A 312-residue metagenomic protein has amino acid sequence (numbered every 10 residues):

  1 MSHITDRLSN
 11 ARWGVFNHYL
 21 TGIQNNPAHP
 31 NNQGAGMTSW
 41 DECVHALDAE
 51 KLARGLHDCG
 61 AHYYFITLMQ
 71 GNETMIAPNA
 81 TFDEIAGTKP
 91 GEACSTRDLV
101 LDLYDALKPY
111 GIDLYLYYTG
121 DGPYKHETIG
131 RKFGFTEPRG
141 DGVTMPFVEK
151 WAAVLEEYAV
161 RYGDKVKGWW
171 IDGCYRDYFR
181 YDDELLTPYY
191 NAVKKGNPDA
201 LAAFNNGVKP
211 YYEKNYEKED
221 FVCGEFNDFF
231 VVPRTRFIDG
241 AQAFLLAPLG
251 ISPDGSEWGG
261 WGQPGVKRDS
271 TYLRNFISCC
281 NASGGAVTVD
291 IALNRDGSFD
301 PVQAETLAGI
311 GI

Functional and structural regions predicted by a protein language model:
M1-I312: Mature catalytic domains of secreted/periplasmic carbohydrate-active enzymes
